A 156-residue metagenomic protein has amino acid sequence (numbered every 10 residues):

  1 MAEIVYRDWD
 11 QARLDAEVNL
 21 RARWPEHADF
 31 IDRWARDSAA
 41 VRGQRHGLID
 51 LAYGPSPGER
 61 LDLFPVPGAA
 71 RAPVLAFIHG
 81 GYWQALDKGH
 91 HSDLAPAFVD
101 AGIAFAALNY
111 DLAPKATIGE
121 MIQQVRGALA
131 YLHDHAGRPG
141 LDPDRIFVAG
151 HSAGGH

Functional and structural regions predicted by a protein language model:
M1-Y6: Basic/polar N-terminal segments that are highly enriched at the extreme N-terminus, encompassing both cleavable
L20-A69: N-terminal cap/lid segment of alpha/beta-hydrolase-fold proteins
R71-G81: Short beta-strand element of the alpha/beta-hydrolase
L86-L94, A106-R145: Catalytic nucleophile-loop/oxyanion-hole region of alpha/beta-hydrolase and closely related hydrolase-like folds
I146-G155: Conserved alpha/beta-hydrolase "nucleophile elbow" surrounding the catalytic nucleophile
